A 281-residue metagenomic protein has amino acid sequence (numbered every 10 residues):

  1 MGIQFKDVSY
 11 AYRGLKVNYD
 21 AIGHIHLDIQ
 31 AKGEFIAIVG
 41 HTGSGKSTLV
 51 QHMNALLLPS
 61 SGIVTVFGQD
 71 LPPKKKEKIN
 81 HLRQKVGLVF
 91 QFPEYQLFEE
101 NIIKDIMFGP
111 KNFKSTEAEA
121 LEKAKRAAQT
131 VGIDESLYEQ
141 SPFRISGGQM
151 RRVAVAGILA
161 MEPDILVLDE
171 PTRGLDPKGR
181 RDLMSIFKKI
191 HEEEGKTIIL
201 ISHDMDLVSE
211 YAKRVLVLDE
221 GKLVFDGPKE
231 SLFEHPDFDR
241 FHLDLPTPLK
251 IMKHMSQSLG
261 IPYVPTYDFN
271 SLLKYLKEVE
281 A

Functional and structural regions predicted by a protein language model:
M1-G2, A11-D28, K75-K78: A short, flexible loop at the N-terminus of ABC-type nucleotide-binding domains that lies
N54: Helix-to-loop junction immediately C-terminal to a conserved catalytic motif
I63-H81: ABC ATPase NBD Q-loop/coupling interface
E119-S136: Conserved ABC ATPase "signature" region
S141-I145, Q149: Conserved ABC ATPase signature
L166-D169: Catalytic Walker B motif of ABC-type/P-loop ATPase nucleotide-binding domains
E220-G221: Conserved ABC ATPase "signature" C-loop
